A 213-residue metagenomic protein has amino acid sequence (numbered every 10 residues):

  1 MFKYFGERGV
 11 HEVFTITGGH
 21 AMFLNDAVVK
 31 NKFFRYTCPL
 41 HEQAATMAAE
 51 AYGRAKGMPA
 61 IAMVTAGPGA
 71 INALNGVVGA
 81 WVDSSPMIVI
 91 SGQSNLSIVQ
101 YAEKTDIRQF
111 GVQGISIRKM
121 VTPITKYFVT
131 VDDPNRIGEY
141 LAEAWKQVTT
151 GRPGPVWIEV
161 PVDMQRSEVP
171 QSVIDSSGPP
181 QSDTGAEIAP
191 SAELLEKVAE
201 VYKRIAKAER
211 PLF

Functional and structural regions predicted by a protein language model:
M1-L212: N-terminal alpha/beta PP-like core and its mobile active-site loop of ThDP/TPP-dependent enzymes
